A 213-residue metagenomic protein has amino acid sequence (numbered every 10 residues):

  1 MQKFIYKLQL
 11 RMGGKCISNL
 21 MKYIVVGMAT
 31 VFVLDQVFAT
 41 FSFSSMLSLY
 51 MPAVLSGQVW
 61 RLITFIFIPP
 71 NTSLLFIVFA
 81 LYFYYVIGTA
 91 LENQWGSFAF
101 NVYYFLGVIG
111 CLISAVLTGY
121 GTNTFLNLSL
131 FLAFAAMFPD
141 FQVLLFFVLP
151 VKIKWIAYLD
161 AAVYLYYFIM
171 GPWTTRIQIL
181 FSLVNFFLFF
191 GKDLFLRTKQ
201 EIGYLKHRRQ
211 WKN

Functional and structural regions predicted by a protein language model:
M1-I17, A162-N213: C-terminal transmembrane module of polytopic alpha-helical membrane proteins
K7-V102: N-terminal TM1-TM2 helical hairpin plus the immediately adjacent luminal interfacial "cap"
F32-A39, F65, C111-A115, A136 (+3 more regions): Structural signal for membrane-spanning alpha-helices in multi-pass inner-membrane proteins, emphasizing helix cores
P70-N71, S114-N123, Q142-V148, F168-T175: Membrane-interface helix caps and helix-loop-helix hairpins in membrane proteins
V78-Y82, T124-A133, R176-F189: Hydrophobic core segments of alpha-helical transmembrane domains in multi-pass membrane proteins
A90-G121: Membrane-helix boundary elements
L106-L112, K152-Y166, W211-K212: Small-residue-rich segments of transmembrane alpha-helices in multi-pass membrane proteins, especially helix faces
F138-D160: Membrane-helix boundary/juxtamembrane motif in polytopic membrane proteins
